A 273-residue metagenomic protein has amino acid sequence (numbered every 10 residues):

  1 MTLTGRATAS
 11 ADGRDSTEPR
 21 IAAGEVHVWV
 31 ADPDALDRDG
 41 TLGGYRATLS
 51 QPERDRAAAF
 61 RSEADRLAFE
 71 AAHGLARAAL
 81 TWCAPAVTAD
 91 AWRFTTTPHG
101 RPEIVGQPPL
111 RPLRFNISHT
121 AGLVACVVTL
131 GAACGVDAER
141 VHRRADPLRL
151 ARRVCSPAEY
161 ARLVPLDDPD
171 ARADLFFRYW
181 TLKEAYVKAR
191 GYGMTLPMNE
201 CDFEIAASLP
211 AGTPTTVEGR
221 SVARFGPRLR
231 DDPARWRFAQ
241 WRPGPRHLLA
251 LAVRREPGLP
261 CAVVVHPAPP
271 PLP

Functional and structural regions predicted by a protein language model:
M1-P273: Core catalytic alpha/beta fold that binds nucleotide/phospho-ligands
